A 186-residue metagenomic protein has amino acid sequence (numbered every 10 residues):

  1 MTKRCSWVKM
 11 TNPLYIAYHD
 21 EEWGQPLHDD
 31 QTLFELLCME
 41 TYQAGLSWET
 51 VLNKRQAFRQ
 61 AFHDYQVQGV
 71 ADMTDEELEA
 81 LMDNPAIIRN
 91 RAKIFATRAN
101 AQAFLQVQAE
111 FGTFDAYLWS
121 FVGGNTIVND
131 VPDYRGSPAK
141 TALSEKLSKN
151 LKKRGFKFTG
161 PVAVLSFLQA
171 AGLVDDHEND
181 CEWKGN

Functional and structural regions predicted by a protein language model:
M1-N186: HhH-family (HhH-GPD) DNA N-glycosylase catalytic core used in base-excision repair
